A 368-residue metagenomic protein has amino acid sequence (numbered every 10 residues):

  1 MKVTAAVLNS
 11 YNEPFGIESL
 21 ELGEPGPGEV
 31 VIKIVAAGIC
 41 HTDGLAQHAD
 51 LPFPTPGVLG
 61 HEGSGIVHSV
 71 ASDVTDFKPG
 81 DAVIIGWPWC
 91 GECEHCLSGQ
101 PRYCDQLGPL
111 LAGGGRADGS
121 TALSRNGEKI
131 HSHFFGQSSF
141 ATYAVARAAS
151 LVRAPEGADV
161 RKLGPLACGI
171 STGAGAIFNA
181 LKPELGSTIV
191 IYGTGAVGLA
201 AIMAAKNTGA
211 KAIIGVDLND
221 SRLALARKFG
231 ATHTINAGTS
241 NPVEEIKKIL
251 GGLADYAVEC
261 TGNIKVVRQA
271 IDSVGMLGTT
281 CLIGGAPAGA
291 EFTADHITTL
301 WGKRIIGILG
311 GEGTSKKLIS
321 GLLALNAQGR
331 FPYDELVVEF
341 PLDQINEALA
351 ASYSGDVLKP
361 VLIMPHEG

Functional and structural regions predicted by a protein language model:
M1, G252, R268-D272, K316-G368: C-terminal hydrophobic helical "lid"/dimerization subdomain of Rossmann-like NAD(P)H-dependent oxidoreductases
T4-A6, G16, E21, K33 (+2 more regions): Residues located in well-ordered beta-strands
G23-A37, D50-L97, R102, R153-G157: Glycine-rich beta-strand-centered segment in the early N-terminal region that forms part of a ligand/cofactor-binding
W87-A149: Cysteine-cluster motifs in flexible loop/terminal segments that predominantly coordinate metals
T142-Y143, A149-L151, P155-S240, E244-E245: Mid-domain Rossmann-like dinucleotide-binding core that forms the NAD(H)/NADP(H) cofactor-binding site
A210, N263-R330, M364-G368: Glycine-rich phosphate-binding loop and adjacent beta-alpha segment of Rossmann(oid) nucleotide-cofactor-binding
